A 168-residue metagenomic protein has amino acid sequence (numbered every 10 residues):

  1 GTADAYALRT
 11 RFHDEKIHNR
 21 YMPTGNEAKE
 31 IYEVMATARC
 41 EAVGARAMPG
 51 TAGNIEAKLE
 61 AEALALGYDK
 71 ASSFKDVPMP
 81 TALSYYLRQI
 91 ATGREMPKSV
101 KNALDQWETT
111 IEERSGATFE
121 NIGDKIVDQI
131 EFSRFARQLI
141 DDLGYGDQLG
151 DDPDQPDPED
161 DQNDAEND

Functional and structural regions predicted by a protein language model:
G1-D168: Short, functionally important secondary-structure microenvironments
